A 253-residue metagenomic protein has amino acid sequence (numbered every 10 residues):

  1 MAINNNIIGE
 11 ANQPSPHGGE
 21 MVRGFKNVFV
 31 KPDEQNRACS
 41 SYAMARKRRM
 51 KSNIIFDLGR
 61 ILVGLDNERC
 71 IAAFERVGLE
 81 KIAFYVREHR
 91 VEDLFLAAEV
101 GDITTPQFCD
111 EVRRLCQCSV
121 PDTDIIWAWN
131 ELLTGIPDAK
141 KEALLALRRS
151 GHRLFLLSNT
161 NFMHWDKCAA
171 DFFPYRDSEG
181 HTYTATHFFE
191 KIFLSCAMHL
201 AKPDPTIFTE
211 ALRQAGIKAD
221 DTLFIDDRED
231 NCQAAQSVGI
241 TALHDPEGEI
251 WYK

Functional and structural regions predicted by a protein language model:
A2-N4, K31: Intrinsic low-complexity, disordered N-terminal segments enriched in polar/charged/small residues
N4-N6, N12, N36: Intrinsic-disorder-associated, low-complexity terminal segments enriched in Asp/Asn/His/Tyr and depleted of Lys/Arg
V22-V30, E34-F56: Non-catalytic pre-domain segments flanking phosphatase-related domains
K31, K47-K51, F56, N161-F162 (+1 more regions): Asp-based, Mg2+/Mn2+-dependent phosphohydrolase catalytic module
R48-E142, R149-S150, N161-W165: N-terminal helical cap/lid subdomain that shapes the substrate entry/recognition surface in HAD-like hydrolases
D57-R60, G101, L147, L156 (+2 more regions): Generic structural signal for small/hydrophobic residues in well-ordered secondary structure, especially within
